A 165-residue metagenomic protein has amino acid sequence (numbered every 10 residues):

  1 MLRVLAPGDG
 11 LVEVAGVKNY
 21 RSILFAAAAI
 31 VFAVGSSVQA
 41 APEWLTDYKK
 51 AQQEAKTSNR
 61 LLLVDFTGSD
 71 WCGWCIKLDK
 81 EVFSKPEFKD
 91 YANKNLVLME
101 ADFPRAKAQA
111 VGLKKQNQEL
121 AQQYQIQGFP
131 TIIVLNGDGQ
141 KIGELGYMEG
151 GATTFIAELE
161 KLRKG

Functional and structural regions predicted by a protein language model:
V4, V12-F25: Bacterial N-terminal signal peptides that target proteins for export
A26-A33: Bacterial N-terminal signal peptides
S36-A41: Sec/Tat signal peptide C-region and signal peptidase I cleavage site
W44-L45, K85-K115: Thiol-based oxidoreductase modules, predominantly thioredoxin-like and allied folds used for disulfide exchange
W44-L62, A92: A short beta-strand-turn-helix
N59-L62, T67-W71, G128: Short pre-active-site segment immediately N-terminal to redox-active cysteine/selenocysteine motifs in thiol-based
T67-F83: Conserved redox-active cysteine motifs that mediate thiol-disulfide chemistry, especially di-cysteine Cys-X(1-2)-Cys
E81, E119, Q123-G165: Non-catalytic, surface beta->alpha helical segment in thiol-disulfide oxidoreductase systems
